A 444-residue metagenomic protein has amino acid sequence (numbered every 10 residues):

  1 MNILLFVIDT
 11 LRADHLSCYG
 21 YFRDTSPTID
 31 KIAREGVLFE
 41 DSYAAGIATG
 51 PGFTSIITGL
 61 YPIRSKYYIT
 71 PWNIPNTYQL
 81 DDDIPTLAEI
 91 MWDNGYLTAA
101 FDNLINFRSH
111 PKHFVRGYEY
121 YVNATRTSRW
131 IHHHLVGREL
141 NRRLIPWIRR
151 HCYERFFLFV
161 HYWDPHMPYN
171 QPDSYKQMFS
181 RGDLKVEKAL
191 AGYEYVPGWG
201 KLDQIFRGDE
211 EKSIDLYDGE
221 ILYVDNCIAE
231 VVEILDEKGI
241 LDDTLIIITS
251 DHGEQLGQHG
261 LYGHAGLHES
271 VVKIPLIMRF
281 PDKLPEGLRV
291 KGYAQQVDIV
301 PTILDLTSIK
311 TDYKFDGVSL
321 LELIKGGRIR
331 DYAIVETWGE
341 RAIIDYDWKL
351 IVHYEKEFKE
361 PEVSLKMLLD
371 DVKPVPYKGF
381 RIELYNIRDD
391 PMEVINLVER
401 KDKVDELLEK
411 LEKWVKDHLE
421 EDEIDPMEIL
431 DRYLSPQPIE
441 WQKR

Functional and structural regions predicted by a protein language model:
M1-R444: Catalytic domains that recognize anionic headgroups
